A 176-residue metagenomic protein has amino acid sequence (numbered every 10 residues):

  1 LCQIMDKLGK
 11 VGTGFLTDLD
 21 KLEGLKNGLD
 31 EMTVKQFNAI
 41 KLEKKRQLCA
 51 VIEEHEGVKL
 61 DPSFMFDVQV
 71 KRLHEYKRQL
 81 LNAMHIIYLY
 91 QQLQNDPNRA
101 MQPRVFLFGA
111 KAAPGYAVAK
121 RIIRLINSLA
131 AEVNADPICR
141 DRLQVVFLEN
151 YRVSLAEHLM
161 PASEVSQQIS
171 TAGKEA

Functional and structural regions predicted by a protein language model:
L1-A176: Catalytic cores of carbohydrate-active enzymes across secretory and cytosolic contexts
